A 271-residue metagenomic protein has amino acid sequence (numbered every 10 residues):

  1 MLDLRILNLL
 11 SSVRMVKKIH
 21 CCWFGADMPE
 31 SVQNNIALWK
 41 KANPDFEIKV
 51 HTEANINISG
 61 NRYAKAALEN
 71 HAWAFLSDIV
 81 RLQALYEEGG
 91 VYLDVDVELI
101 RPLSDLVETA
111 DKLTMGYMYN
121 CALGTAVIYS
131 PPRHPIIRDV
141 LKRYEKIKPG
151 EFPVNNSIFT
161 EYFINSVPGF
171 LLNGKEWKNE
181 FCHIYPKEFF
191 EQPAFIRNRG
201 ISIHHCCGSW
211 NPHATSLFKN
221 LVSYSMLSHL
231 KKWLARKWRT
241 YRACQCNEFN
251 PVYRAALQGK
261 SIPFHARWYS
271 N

Functional and structural regions predicted by a protein language model:
L2-S77, L93-N271: Glycosyltransferase-associated regions of secretory-pathway enzymes, highlighting luminal stem/catalytic domains
I79-E88: Small-residue hinge/turn detector
